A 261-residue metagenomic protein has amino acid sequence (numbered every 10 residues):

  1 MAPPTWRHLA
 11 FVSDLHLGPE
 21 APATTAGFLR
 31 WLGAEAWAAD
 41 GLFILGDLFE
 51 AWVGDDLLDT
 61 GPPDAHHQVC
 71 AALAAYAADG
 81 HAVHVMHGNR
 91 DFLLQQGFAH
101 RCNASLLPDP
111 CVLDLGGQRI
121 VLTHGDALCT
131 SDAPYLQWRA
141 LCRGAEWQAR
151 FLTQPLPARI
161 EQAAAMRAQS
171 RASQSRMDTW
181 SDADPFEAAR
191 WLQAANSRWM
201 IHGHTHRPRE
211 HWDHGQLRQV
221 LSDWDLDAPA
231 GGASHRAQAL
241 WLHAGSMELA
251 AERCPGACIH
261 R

Functional and structural regions predicted by a protein language model:
A2-V12, L17-L115: Core catalytic region of metal-dependent phosphoesterases/phosphodiesterases, especially metallo-beta-lactamase-like
D14, E20, A39, L107 (+5 more regions): Hydrophobic/basic alpha-helical segments enriched in Actinobacteria
F28-W31, W52, W138, W147 (+1 more regions): Tryptophan-centered motif/residue detector
R90, C111, A127, D223 (+1 more regions): Residues that form or immediately flank small-molecule/cofactor binding pockets and catalytic motifs
R101-P108, R119-V121, D126, S131-Q137 (+1 more regions): Conserved beta-sheet core of the metallophosphoesterase superfamily
V112-L115, L226-D227, A257: A short acidic, often aromatic-flanked loop/helix-cap motif at beta-alpha or helix-coil junctions that lines enzyme
T123-D184: Active-site-proximal loop/helix segment associated with metal-binding centers of metalloenzymes
A250-R261: Short, solvent-exposed aromatic-acidic interface loops
